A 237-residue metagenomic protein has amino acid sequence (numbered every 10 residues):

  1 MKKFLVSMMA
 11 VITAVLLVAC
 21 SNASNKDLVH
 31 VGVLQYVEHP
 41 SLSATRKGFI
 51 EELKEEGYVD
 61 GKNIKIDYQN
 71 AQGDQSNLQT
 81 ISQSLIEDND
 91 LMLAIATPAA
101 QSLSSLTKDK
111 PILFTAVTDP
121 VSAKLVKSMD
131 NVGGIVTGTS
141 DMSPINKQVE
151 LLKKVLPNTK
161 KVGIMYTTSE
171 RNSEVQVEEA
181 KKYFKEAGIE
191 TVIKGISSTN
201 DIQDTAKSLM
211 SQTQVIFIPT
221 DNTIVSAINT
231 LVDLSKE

Functional and structural regions predicted by a protein language model:
M1-F4: Positively charged n-region of N-terminal signal peptides that target proteins for export
L16-A19: C-terminal motif of bacterial Sec signal peptides marking the signal peptidase cleavage site
S21-A23: Bacterial signal peptide processing site
L28-I50, E56, D67-S76, S169-E170 (+1 more regions): Extracytoplasmic "Venus flytrap"
V31, F49, T137-F184: An alpha-beta-alpha
K65-I86, G195-L209: Structural motif
Q72-K127, D221-K236: Beta-alpha junction/loop-to-helix N-cap segments that form part of ligand/metal-binding clefts
M165, R171-E237: Pocket-lining segment of extracytoplasmic ligand-binding domains
